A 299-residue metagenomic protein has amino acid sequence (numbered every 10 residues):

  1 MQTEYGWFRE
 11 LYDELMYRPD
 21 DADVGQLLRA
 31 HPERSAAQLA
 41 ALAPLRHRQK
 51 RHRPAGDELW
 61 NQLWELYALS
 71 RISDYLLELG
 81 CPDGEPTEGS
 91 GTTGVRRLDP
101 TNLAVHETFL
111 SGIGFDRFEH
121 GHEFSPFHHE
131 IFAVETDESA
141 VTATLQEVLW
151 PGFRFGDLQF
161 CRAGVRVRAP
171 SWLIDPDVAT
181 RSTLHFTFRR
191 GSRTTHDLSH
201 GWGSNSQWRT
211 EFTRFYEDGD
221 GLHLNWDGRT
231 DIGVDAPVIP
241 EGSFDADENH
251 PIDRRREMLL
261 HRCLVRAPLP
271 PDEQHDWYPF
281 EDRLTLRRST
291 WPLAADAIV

Functional and structural regions predicted by a protein language model:
M1-P82, S111-V299: Extended, amphipathic alpha-helical stalk segments that mediate dimerization and serve as stator/scaffold rods within
G80-T101: A short, highly charged nucleic-acid-interacting micro-segment common to nuclease and nuclease-linked defense proteins
R97-E119: Amphipathic alpha-helical domain-onset/packing element
